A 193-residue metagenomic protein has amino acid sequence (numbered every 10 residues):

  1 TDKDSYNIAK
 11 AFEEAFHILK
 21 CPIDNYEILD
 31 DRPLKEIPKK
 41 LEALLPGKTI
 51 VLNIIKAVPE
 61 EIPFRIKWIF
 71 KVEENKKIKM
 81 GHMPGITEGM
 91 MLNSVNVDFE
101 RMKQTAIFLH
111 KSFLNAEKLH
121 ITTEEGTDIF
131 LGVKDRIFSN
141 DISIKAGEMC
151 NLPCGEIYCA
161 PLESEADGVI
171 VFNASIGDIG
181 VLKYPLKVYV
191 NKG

Functional and structural regions predicted by a protein language model:
T1-V169, A174-D178, K183, N191: Active-site bordering "gate/hinge" segments that shape substrate access to catalytic or cofactor-binding pockets
V188: Hydrophobic/aromatic beta-strand elements that line small-molecule binding cavities or substrate pockets in beta-rich
